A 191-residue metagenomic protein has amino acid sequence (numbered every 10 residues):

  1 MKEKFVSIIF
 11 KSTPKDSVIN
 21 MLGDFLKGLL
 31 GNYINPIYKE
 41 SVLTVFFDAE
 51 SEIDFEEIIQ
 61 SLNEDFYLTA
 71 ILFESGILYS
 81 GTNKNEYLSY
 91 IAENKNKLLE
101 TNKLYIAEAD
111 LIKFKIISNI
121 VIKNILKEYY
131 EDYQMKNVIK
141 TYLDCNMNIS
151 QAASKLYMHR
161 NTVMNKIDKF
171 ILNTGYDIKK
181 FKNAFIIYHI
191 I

Functional and structural regions predicted by a protein language model:
M1-D16: Short glycine-/aliphatic-rich beta-strand segments at the starts of folded cytosolic domains
T13-L30: Short amphipathic alpha-helix segments
P36-I191: Cytosolic nucleotide-utilizing catalytic cores of signal-transduction proteins
